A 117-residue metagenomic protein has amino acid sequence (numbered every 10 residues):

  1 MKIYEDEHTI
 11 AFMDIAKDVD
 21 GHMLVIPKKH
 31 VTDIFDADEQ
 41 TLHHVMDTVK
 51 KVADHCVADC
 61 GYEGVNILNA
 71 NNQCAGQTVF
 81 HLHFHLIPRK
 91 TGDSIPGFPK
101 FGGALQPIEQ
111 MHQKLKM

Functional and structural regions predicted by a protein language model:
M1-M117: HIT superfamily nucleotide-processing domains
